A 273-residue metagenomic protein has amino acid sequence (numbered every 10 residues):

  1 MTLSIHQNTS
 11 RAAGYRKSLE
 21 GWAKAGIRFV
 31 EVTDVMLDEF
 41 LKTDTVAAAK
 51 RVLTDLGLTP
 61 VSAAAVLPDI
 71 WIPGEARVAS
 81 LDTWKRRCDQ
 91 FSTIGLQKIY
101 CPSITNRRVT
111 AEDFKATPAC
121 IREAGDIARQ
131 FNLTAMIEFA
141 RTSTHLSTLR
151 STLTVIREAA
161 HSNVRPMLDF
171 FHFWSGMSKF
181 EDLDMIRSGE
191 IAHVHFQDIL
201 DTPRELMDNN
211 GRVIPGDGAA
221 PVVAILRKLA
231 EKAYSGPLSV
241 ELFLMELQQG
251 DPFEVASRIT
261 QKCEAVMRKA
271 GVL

Functional and structural regions predicted by a protein language model:
M1-G26, T54-G57, G95, L146-L168 (+1 more regions): Histidine-acidic metal/acid-base catalytic patches
T9-R11, D34-M36, V66-D69, S103-R107 (+4 more regions): Active-site-proximal loop/turn and secondary-structure-junction residues that shape catalytic pockets, frequently
G14, L41, T45, A79-T83 (+4 more regions): Soluble or luminal CAZymes and related metallo-dependent hydrolases
R16-K17, V52-D55, I72-R165, S175 (+1 more regions): Active-site acidic/histidine proton-transfer and metal-coordination neighborhood in alpha/beta enzyme cores
G21, A25-L41, A64-D69: N-terminal substrate-binding region of glycoside hydrolase catalytic domains
E31, S62-A64, Y100, M136 (+2 more regions): Conserved beta-strand positions in the central sheet of alpha/beta enzyme cores
E31-L53, I104-V109: Glycine-rich, proline-tolerant flexible connector loops at the mouths of alpha/beta enzymes
T45-L56, C120-I127, D182, I225-K228: Catalytic-core regions built around general acid/base machinery
